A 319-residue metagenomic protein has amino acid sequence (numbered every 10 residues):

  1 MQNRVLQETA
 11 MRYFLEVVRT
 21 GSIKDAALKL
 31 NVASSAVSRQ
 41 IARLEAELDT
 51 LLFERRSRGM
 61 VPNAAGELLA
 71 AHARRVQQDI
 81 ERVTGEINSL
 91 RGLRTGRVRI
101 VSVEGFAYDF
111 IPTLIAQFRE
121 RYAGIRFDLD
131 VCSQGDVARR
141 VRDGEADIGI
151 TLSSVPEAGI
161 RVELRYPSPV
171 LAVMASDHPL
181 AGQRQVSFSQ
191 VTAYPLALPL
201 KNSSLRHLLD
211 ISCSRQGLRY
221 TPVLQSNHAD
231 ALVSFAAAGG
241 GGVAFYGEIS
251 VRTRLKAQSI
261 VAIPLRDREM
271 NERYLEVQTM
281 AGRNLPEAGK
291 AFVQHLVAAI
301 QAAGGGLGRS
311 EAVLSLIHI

Functional and structural regions predicted by a protein language model:
R4-V5, A71, Q78, L90 (+3 more regions): Short beta-strand-centered segments that line the small-molecule binding cleft or hinge of alpha/beta clamshell
L15-A33: Short helix-boundary/capping micro-motifs
E45-P62: A short LG(V/I)-centered, amphipathic sequence patch enriched for acidic residue(s) preceding the LG motif
T95-A158, S226, E311: Central regulatory/effector-binding core of bacterial HTH transcription factors
F110, V261-G306: A late-sequence structural motif
A158-L164, S168, Q183, D230-A281: Beta-alpha-beta core module
A181, P195-Q216, E248, L285-E311: Secondary-structure junction motif
I317-I319: Conserved small/polar residues in nucleotide/adenosyl-binding loops
